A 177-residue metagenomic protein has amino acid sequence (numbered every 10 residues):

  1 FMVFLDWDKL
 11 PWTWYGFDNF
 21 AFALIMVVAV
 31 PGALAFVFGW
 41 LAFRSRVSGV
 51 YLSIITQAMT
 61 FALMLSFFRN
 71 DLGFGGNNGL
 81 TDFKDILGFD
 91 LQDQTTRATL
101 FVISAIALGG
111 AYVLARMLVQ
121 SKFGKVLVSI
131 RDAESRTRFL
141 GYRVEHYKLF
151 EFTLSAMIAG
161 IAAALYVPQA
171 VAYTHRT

Functional and structural regions predicted by a protein language model:
F1-T177: Transmembrane alpha-helices and adjacent helix-loop boundaries
